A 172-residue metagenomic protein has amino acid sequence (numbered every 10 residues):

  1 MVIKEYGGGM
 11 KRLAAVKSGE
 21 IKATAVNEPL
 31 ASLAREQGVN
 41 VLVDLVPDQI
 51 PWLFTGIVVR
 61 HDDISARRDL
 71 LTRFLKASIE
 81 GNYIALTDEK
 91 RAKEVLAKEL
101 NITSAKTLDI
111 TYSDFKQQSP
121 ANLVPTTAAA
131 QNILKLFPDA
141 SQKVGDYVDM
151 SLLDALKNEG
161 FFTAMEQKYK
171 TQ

Functional and structural regions predicted by a protein language model:
M1-G8: Short beta-strand-to-loop elements that line the ligand-binding cleft of bilobed periplasmic-binding protein-like
V2, G38, L53-T55, R60 (+4 more regions): Glycine-rich, flexible loop/turn motifs
G8, V59, A66, P125 (+2 more regions): Generic structural "secondary-structure junction" signal
K11-L100: Pocket-lining segment of extracytoplasmic ligand-binding domains
S65-K143: Secondary-structure end/capping motifs
P138-Q172: Conserved C-terminal helix/tail region of periplasmic/extracytoplasmic solute-binding proteins
